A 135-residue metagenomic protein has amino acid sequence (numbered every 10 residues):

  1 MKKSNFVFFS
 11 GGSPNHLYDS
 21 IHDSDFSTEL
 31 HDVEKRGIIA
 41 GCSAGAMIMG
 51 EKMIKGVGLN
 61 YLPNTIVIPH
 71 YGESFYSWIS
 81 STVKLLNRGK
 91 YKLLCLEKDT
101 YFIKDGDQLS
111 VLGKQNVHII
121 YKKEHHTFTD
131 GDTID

Functional and structural regions predicted by a protein language model:
M1-K2, E34: A short, aliphatic-rich alpha-helical micro-motif
F6, M53, V57-D135: C-terminal and late-domain segments of enzyme folds
F9-S10, H16-W78: Class I SAM-dependent methyltransferase SAM-binding "motif I" and its flanking Rossmann-like core
G12-H16, K122-H125: Short, basic, helix/turn surface patches
